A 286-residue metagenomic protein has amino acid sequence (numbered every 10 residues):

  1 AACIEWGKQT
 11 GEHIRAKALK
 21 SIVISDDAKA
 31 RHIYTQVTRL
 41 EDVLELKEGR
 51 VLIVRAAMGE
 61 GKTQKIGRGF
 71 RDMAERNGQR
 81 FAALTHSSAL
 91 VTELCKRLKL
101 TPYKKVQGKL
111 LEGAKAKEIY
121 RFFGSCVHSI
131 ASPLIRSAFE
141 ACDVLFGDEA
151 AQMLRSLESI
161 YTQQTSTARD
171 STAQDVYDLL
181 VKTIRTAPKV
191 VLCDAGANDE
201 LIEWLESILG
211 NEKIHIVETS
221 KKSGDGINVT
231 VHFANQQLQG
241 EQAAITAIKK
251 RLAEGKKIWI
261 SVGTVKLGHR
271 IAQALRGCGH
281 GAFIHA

Functional and structural regions predicted by a protein language model:
A1-R15, M73: Modules that initiate DNA replication and primer synthesis
D27-E48: Pre-Walker A adenine-sensing motif
E48-G69: Walker A/P-loop
V54-E60, S88, A168-L205, S220 (+1 more regions): Conserved helicase ATPase motor motifs in RecA-like P-loop NTPase domains
Q79-T92, A197-L201, E241-R276: Conserved strand-helix element at the start of the C-terminal RecA-like helicase core
L98-F139, A286: Inter-Walker segment of RecA-like/P-loop motor cores
A138-L192: SF2 helicase catalytic motif II
D199-R251: Interdomain hinge/linker at the junction between the two RecA-like core domains of SF2 helicases
